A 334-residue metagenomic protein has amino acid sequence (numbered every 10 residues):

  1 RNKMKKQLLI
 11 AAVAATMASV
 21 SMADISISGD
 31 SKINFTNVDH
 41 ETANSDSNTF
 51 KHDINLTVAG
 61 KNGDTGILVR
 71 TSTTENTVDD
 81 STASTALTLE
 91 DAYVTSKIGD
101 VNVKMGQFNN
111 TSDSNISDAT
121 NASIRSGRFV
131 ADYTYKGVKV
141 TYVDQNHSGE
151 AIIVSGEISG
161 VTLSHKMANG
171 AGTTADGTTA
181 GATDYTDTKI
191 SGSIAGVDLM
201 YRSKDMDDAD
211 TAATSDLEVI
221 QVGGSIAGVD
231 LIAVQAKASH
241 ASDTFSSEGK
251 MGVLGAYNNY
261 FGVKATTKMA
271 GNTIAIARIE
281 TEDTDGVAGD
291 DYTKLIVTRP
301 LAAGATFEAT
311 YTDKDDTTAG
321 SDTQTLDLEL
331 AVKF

Functional and structural regions predicted by a protein language model:
R1-A119, S126-K136, T141-E150, S155-S159 (+10 more regions): Beta-barrel outer-membrane channel/assembly domains of diderm bacteria
G66, T77, G149, T173 (+5 more regions): Short, surface-exposed beta-strand/loop "edge" segments at domain boundaries and coil↔beta transitions
T85-A86, T183-Y185, G255-N258: Glycine-rich, flexible loop segments associated with nucleotide phosphate handling
D113-I116, T174, D243: Short, charged, surface-exposed secondary-structure boundary motifs
G172-G192, Q221, V263: Ligand-binding grooves and catalytic loops that recognize ribose/phosphate and carbohydrate rings, and esterified lipid
G181, D210-T214, V287: Active-site glycine- and acidic-residue-rich loops that bind and position anionic ligands or nucleotide-like cofactors
M200-K268: Eukaryotic tandem repeat interaction scaffolds
